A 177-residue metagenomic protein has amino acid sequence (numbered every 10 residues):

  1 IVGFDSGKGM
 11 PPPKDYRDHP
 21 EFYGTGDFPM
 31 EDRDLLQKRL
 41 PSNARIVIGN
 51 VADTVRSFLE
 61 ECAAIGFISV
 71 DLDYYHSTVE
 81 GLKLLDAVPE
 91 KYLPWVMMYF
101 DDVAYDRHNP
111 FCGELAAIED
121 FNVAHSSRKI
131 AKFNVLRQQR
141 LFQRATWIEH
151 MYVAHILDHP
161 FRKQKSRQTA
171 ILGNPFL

Functional and structural regions predicted by a protein language model:
I1-L177: S-adenosylmethionine/decaboxylated-SAM
